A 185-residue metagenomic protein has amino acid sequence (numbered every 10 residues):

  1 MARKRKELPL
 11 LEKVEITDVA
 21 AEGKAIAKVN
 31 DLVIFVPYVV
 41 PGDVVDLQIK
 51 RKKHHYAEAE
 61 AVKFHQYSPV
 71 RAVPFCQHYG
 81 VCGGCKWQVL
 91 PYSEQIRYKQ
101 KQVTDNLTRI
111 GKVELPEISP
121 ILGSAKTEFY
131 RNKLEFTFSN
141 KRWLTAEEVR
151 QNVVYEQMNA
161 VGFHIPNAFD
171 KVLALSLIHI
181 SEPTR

Functional and structural regions predicted by a protein language model:
M1-H78: Terminal RNA-binding accessory module
G23-I26, Q151-V161: Short aromatic-glycine-enriched beta-strand elements
A72-P91: Local cysteine-cluster metal-coordination motifs and their immediate loop/turn environment, predominantly Fe-S cluster
K86, D170-L175: Short small-residue beta-strand/loop micro-motif enriched in glycine and branched aliphatics
K99-I110: Small-residue-enriched alpha-helical segments and adjacent helix-cap loops that form tight helix-helix packing
V113-W143: Composition-driven low-complexity segments enriched in polar/acidic and proline residues
A146: His/Asp/Glu-rich metal-coordinating catalytic cores of metallo-dependent phosphodiesterases/hydrolases acting on
I178-T184: Residue-level detector of conserved catalytic or cofactor/ligand-binding positions in enzyme active sites
